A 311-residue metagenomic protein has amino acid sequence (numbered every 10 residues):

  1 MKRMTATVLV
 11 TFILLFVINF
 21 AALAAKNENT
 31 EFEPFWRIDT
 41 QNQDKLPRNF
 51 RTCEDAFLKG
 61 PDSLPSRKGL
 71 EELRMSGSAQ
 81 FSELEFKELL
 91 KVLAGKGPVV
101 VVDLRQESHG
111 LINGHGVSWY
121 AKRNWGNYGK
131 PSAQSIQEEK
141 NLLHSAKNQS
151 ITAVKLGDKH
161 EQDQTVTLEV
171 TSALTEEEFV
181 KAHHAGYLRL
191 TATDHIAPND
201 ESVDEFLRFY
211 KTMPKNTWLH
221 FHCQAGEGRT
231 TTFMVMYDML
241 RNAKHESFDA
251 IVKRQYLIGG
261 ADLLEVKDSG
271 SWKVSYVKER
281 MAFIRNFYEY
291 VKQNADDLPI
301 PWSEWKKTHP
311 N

Functional and structural regions predicted by a protein language model:
M1-L9: Bacterial N-terminal signal peptides that target proteins for export
V8-N19: Bacterial N-terminal signal peptides
F20-H220, T232-N311: Cys-dependent protein tyrosine phosphatase-like superfamily
G226: Conserved G/P- and acidic residue-centered "switch" motifs that form tight phosphate/ATP-binding loops in soluble
R229: Conserved lysine of the Walker
